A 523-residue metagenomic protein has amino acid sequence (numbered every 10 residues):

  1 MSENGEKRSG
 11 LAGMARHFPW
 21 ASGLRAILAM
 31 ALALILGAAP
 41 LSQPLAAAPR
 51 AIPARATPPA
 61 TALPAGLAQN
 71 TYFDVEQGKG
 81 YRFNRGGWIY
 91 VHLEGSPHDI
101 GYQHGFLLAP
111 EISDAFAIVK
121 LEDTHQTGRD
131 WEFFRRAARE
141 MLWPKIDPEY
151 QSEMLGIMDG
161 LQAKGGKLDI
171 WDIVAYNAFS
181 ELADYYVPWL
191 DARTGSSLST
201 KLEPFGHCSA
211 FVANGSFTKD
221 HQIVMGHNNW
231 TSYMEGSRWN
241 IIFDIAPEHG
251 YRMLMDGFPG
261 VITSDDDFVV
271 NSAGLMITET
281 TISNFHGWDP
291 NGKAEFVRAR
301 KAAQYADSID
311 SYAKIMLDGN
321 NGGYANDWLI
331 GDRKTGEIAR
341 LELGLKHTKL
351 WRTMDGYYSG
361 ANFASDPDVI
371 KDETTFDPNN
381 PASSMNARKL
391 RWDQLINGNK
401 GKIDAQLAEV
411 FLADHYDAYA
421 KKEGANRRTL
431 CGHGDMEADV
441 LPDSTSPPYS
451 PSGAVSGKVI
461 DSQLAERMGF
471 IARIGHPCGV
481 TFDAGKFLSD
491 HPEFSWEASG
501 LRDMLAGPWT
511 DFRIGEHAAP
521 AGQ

Functional and structural regions predicted by a protein language model:
M1-S22: N-terminal secretory signal peptides that target proteins for export/translocation
A26-A39: Bacterial N-terminal signal peptides
A38, S42-A47: Boundary at the C-terminal end of the N-terminal hydrophobic targeting segment
A47-D310, L317-G323, L329-R352, G360 (+1 more regions): N-terminal mature-domain region immediately after signal-peptide cleavage in secreted/organellar precursors
G356-Y358, S365-F376: Domain-length cofactor-binding catalytic modules of enzymes
